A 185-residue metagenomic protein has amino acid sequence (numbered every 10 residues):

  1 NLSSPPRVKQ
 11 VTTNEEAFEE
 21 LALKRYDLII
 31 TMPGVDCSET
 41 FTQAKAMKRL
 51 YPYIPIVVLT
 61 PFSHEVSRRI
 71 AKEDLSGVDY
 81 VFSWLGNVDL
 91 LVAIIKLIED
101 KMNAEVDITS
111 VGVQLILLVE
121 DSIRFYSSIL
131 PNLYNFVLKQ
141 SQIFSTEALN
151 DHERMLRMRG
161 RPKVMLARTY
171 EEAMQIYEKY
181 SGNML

Functional and structural regions predicted by a protein language model:
N1-K9, R124-M165: Two-component/phosphorelay signaling modules centered on CheY-like receiver
P5, Q10-F18, A22, Y26-Y53 (+4 more regions): Conserved phosphotransfer microenvironments
Q10-T12, G34, P52, V57-F125 (+2 more regions): Output/docking surface of receiver
T42, A93, S128-P131: Generic recognition of short, well-ordered alpha-helical segments
M47, Y51, I98, L133 (+1 more regions): Active-site catalytic pocket residues across diverse enzymes, especially alpha/beta-hydrolases
